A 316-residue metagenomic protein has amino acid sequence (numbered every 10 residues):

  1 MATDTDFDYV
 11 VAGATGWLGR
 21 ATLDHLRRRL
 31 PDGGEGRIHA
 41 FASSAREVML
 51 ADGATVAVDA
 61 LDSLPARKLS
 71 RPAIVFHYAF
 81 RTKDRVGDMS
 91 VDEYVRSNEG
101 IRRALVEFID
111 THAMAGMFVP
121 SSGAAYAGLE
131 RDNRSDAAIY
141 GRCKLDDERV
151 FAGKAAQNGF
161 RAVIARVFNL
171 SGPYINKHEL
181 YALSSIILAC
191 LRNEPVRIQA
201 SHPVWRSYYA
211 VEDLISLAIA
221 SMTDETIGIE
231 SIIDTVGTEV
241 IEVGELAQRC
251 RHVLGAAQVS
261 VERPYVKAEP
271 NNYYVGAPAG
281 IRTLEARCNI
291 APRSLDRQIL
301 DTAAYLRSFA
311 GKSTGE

Functional and structural regions predicted by a protein language model:
D6-D32: N-terminal Rossmann NAD(P)H-binding glycine-rich loop of SDR-like oxidoreductase domains
A12, F41, V75-R81, M117-G123 (+1 more regions): SDR active-site strand-loop-helix element
A57-S97: NAD(P)H-binding glycine-rich loop region in Rossmannoid oxidoreductase-like domains and their noncatalytic homologs
V75, R103-I139: Conserved Rossmann-fold NAD(P)-dependent oxidoreductase catalytic core, especially the SDR/UDP-sugar
T82-K83, S122-E130, F168-Y174: Active-site segment of SDR-like NAD(P)-dependent oxidoreductases
M89-I101, A138, R142-C143: Glycine-rich NAD(P)-binding loop of the Rossmann-fold in SDR/ketoreductase-type enzymes
A152-R206, V211-S216, A220, C250: NAD(P)-dependent short-chain dehydrogenase/reductase
E194, Q199-S201, R206-E316: C-terminal substrate-binding subdomain of Rossmann-fold SDR/epimerase-dehydratase oxidoreductases
